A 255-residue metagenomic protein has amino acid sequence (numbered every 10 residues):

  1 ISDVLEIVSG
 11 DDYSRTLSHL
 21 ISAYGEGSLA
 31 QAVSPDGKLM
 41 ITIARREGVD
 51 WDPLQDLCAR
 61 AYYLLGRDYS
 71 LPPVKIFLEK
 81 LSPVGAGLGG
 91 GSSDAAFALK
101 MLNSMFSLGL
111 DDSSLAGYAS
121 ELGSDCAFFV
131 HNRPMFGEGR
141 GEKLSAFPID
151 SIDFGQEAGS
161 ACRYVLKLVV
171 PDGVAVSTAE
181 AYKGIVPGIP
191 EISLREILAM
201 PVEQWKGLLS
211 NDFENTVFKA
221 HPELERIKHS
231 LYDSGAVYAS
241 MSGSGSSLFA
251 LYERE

Functional and structural regions predicted by a protein language model:
I1, P72, V165, S244-S246: Residues at beta-strand starts and edge strands
I1-A86, S104-S113, I152, P171: ATP-binding N-lobe of GHMP and related small-molecule kinases
E6, L108-V237, L251-E255: ATP-dependent small-molecule kinase catalytic core of the GHMP/sugar-kinase superfamily and closely related
A23-E26, D233-Y238, S244: Small-residue (G/A/S/T)-rich helix-start motifs and N-terminal tracts that mark the onset
I41-A44, E79, L209-S210, M241-S244: Short beta-strands and strand-loop turn motifs
L54-L57, A61, V74, L209 (+3 more regions): General structural feature for long, well-ordered alpha-helical segments within catalytic domains of soluble enzymes
C58, Y62, L99, L115-A116 (+1 more regions): Generic structural marker for isolated residues within well-ordered, non-membrane alpha-helices of soluble domains
F77-F106, S124, V237-F249: Glycine/serine-rich anion-binding loops at beta->alpha junctions that coordinate negatively charged ligand groups
